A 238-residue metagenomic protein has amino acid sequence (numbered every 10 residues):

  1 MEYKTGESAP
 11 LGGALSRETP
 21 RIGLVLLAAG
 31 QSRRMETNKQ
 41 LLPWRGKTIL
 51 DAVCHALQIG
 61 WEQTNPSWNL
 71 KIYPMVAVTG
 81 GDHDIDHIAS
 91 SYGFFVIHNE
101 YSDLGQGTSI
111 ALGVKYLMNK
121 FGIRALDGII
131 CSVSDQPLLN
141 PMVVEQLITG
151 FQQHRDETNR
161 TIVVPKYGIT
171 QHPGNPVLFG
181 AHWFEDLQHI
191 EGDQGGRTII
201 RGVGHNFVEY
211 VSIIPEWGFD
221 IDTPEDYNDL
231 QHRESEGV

Functional and structural regions predicted by a protein language model:
E2-L11, L15-P20, E185-V238: Conserved alpha/beta core of the MobA/IspD/sugar-nucleotide pyrophosphorylase nucleotidyltransferase superfamily
L15, Q58-K71, L117-A125, Q152-N159 (+1 more regions): Alpha-helix termini
L15-G80: N-terminal glycine-rich phosphate-binding loop and ensuing alpha1 helix
L26, N38, L50, G113 (+3 more regions): Residue-level signal for inorganic ion chemistry
H83-S90: Acidic helix N-cap motif at the loop->helix transition within catalytic regions of sugar-transfer enzymes
S90-G93, V203-G204: Short, structured coil segments at secondary-structure junctions
G93-L104: Conserved donor nucleotide-binding strand/loop of the catalytic core
D103-A181, E185-D186: Conserved beta-loop-beta/alpha segment of the NTase-like Rossmann-fold superfamily that binds/positions NTPs
